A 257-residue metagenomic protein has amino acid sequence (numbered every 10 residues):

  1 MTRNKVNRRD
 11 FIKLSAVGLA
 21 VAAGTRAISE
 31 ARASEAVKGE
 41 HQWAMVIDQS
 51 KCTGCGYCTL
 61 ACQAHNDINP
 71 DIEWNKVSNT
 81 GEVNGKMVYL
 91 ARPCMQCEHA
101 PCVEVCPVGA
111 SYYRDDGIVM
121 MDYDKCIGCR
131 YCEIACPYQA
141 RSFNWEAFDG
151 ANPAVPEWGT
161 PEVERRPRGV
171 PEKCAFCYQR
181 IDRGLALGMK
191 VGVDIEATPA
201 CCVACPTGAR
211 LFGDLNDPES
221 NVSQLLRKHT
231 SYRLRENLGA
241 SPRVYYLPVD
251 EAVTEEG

Functional and structural regions predicted by a protein language model:
M1-L19: N-terminal secretory signal peptides and thylakoid transit peptides that target proteins across membranes
K5, T25-G56, R233-A240, Y245-Y246 (+1 more regions): C-terminal segment of N-terminal export signals and the immediately downstream linker at the start of the mature
S15, L19-R26, N66, A140 (+2 more regions): A generic secondary-structure signal for well-formed alpha-helical elements
I28-V37, A64-R92, Y112-K125, Q139-V170 (+2 more regions): Non-heme iron-sulfur electron-transfer modules
M45-N66, K86-A110, M120-Q139, E164-A204 (+2 more regions): Cysteine-centered iron-sulfur cluster-binding motifs in ferredoxin-type domains/subunits of redox enzymes
S78, A175, Y245-L247: Residues in well-ordered beta-strands of folded domains
Q179-G257: Long, compositionally biased charged/polar accessory segments in the mid-to-C-terminal portions of proteins
